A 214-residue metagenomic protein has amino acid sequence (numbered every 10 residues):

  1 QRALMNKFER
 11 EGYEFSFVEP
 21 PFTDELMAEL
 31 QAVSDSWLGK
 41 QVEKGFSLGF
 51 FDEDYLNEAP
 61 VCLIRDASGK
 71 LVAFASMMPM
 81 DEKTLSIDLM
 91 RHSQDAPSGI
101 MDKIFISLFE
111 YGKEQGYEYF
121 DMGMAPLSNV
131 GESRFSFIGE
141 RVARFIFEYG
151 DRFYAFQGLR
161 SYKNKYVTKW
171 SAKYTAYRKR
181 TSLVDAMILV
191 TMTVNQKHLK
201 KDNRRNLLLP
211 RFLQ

Functional and structural regions predicted by a protein language model:
Q1-G139, Y149-S161, Y166, S171-Q214: A conserved beta-strand-loop-helix scaffold within acyl/acetyltransferase catalytic domains
R144-E148: Short beta-alpha connecting loops at secondary-structure transitions that line or flank enzyme active sites
